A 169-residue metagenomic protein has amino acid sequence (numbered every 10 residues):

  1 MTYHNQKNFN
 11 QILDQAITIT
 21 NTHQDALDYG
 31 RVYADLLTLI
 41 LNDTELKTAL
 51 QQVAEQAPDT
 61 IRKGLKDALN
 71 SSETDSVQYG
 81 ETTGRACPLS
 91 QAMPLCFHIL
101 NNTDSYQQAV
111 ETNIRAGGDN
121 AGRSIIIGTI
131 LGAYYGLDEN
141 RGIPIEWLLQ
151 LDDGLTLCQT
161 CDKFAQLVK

Functional and structural regions predicted by a protein language model:
M1-N5, L13-T20, D28, V32-T38 (+2 more regions): Catalytic phosphate/nucleotide-handling subdomain of diverse soluble enzymes
T38-G117: Accessory "access/gating" subregions that flank catalytic or transport cores
